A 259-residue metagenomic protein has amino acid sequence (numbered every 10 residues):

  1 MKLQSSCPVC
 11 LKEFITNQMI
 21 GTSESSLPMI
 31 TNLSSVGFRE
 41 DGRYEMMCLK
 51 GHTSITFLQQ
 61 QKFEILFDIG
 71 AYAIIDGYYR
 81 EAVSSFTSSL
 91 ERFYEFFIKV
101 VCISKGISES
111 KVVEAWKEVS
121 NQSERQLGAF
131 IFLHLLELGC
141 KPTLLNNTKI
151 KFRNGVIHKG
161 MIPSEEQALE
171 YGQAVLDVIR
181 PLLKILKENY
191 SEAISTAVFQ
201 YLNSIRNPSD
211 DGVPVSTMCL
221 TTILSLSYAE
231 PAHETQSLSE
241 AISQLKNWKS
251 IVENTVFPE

Functional and structural regions predicted by a protein language model:
M1-L66: N-terminal cysteine/histidine-rich coordination modules
T22-S25, F97, S104-K105, A168-Y171 (+1 more regions): Residue-level detector of alpha-helical recognition elements and their boundaries
G37-N121: Long, charge-rich boundary regions
L90, V112-V113, R125-I131, E192-S204: Noncatalytic linker/hinge segments flanking ATPase motor cores
Y94, V101-G155, I162: Flexible secondary-structure boundary motifs
L136-E259: Charge-enriched, short contiguous segments at helix-coil
